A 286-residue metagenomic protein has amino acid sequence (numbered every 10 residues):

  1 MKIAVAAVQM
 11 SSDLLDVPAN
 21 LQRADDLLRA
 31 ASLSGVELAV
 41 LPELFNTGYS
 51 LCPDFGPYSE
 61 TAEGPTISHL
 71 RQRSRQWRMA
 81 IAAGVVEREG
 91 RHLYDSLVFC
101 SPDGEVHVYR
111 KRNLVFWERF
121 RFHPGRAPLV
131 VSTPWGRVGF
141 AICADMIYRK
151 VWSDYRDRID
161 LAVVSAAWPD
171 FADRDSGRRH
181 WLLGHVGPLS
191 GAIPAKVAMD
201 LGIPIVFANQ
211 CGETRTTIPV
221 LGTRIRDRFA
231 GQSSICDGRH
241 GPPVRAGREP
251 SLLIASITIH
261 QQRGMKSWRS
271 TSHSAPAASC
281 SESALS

Functional and structural regions predicted by a protein language model:
M1-A7: Extreme N-terminal starter segment of soluble prokaryotic enzymes
A4, G35-V36, R137, R158 (+1 more regions): Short loop/turn motifs at secondary-structure junctions
A7, V40, A82, F140 (+2 more regions): Structural motif
Q9-L14: Short polar catalytic/cofactor-binding loops
V17, L21, D25-E105, P169-I203: Cys-nucleophile CN-hydrolase/nitrilase-fold catalytic domain and related Cys-dependent amidase chemistry that acts on
A62, R88-V186, A192, G247-I254 (+1 more regions): Active-site catalytic loop in hydrolytic enzyme cores
A62-A80, I147-R248: CN hydrolase (nitrilase-like) catalytic-core segments centered on the catalytic cysteine and neighboring Lys/Glu
Q262-S286: A conserved C-terminal secondary-structure "cap"
